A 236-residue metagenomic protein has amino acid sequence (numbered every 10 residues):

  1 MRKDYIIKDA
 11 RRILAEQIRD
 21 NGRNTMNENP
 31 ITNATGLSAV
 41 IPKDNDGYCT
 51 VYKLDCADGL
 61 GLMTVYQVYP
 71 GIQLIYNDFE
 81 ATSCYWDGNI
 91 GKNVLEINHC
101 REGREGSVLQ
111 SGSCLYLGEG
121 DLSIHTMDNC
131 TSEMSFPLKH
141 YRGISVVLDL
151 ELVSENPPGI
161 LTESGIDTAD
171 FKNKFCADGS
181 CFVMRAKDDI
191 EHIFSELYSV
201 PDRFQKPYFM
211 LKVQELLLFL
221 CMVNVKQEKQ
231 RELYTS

Functional and structural regions predicted by a protein language model:
M1, L37, D46, I72 (+4 more regions): Generic low-polarity alpha-helical segments
M1, Y52-G59, K229, Y234-S236: Intrinsic structural disorder
R2-V51: Short Lys/Arg-enriched alpha/beta "domain-start" segment
I6, N27-N33, Q73, N93 (+2 more regions): Alpha-helical structural motif
A34-L37, I41, D58, W86-G88 (+2 more regions): Bulky hydrophobic/aromatic packing residues
P42-R142: N-terminal functional module of multi-domain proteins
V108-T235: Alpha-helical bundle regulatory/interaction domains
